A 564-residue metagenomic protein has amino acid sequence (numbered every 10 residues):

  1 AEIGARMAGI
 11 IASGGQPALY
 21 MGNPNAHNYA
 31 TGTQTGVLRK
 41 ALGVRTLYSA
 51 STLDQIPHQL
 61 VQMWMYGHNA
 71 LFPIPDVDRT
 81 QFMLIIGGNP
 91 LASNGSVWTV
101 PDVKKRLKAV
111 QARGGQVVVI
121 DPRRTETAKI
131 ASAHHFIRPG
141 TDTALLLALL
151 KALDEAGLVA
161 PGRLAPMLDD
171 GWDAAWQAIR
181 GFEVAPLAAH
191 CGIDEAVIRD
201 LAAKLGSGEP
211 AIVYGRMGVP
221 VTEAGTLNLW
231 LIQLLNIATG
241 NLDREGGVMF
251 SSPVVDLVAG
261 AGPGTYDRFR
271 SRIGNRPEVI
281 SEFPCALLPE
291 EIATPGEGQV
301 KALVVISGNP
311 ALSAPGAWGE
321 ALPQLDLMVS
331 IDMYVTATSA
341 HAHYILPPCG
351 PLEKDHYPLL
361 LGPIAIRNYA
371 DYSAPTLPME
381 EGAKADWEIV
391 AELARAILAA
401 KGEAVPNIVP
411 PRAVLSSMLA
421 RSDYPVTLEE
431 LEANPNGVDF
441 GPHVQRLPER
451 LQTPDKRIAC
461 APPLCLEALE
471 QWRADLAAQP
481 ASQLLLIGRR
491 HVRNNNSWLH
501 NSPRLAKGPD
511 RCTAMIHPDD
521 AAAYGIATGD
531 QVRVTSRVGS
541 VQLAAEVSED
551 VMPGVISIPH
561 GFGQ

Functional and structural regions predicted by a protein language model:
A1-H341, I345-L352, L393, D439-H443 (+3 more regions): Catalytic alpha/large subunits of respiratory electron-transfer oxidoreductases, centered on bis-MGD molybdoenzymes
G115, G208-P210, V300-A302, L325-D326 (+14 more regions): Active-site lining segments that contact anionic ligands and/or coordinate catalytic metals
K129-H135, L352, H356-L359, N368-M379: Short beta-alpha connecting loops at secondary-structure transitions that line or flank enzyme active sites
D142, L146, I366, G382-D386 (+1 more regions): Short, charged, low-complexity patches
A160-G162, I198, I212-V213, G240-S251 (+8 more regions): Acidic/polar loop patches that form or flank catalytic/metal-binding clefts of enzymes that bind anionic ligands
L227-N228, G262, Y266-F269, P411-R504: Long, low-complexity segments enriched in small/aliphatic residues
Q324-H356, L361-N368, L393, D530-G563: C-terminal, active-site-flanking charged/polar segments
A374-N434, S497-M515, D519-Q564: Long, contiguous, secondary-structure-rich segments that constitute the structural scaffold of globular domains
